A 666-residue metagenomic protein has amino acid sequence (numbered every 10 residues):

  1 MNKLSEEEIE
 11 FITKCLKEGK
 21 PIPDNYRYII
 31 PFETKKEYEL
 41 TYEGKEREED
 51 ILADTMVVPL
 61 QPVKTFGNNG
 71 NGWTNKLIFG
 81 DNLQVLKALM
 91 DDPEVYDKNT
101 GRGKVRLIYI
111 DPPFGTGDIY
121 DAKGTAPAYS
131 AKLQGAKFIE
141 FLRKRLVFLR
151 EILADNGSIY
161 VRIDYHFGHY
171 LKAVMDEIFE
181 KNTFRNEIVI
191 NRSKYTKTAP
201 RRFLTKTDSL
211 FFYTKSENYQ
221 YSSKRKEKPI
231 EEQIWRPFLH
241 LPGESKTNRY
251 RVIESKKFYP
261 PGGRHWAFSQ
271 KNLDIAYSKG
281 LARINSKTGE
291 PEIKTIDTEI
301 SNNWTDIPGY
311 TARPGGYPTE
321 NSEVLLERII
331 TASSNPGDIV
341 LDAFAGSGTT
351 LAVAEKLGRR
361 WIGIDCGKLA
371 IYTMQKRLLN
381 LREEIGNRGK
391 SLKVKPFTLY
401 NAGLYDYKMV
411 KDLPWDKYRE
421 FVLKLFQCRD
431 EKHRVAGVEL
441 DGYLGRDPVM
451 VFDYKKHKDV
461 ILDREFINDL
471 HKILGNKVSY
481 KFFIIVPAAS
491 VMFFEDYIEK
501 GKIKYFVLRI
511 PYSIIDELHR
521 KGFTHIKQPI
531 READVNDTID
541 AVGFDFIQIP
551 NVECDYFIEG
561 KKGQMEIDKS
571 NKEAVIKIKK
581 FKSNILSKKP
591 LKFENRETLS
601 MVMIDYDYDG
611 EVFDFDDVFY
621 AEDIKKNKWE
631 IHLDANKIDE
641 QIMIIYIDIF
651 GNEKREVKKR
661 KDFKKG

Functional and structural regions predicted by a protein language model:
M1-T74, D92-R102, R106, R150 (+6 more regions): Accessory, often C-terminal, charged low-complexity segments
T65-N71, G124-S130, T305-G316: Short glycine/proline-rich turn/loop motifs
K76-Y96: Conserved helicase/translocase P-loop NTPase motor core
V105, I110, F141-L146, I159 (+3 more regions): Extended, hydrophobic alpha-helical segments in both membrane/secreted and soluble proteins
R106, P113-F141, A154-N156: Mobile active-site "lid"/loop adjacent to the S-adenosyl-L-methionine
R145-G157, K215: A structural motif corresponding to the C-terminal end of an alpha-helix and its immediate exit/capping segment
E292-N321: Pre-Walker A segment
